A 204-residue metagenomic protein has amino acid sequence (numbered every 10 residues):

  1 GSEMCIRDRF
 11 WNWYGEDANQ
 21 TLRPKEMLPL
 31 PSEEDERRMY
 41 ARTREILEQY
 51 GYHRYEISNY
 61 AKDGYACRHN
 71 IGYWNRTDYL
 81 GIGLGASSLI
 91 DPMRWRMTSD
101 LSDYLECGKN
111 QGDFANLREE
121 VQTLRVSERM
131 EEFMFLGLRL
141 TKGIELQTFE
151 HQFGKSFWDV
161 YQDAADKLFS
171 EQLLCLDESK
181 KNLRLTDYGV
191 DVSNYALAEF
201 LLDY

Functional and structural regions predicted by a protein language model:
E3, R7-K155: C-terminal scaffold of the Radical SAM
R9, I57, V160, E178-S179: Residue-level detector of family-conserved "landmark" positions at structurally sensitive sites
K155-F169: Short amphipathic alpha-helical interaction segments
F169-S179: A short, conserved structural fragment
K181-T186: Minor-groove-contacting beta-hairpin "wing" of winged helix-turn-helix DNA-binding domains
Y188-Y204: Short, amphipathic alpha-helical interaction segments positioned at domain boundaries
